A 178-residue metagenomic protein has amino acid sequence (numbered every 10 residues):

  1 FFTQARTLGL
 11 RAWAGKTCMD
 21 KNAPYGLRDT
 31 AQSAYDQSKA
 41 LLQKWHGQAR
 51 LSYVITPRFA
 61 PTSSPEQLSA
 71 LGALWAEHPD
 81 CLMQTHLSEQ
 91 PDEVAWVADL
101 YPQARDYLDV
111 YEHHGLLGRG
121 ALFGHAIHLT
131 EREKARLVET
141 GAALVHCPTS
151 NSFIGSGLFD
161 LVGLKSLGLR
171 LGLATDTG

Functional and structural regions predicted by a protein language model:
F1-I127: Metal-coordinating catalytic core of metallo-dependent amide/deamination hydrolases
L116-G178: Active-site-adjacent C-terminal substructures of enzyme catalytic domains
